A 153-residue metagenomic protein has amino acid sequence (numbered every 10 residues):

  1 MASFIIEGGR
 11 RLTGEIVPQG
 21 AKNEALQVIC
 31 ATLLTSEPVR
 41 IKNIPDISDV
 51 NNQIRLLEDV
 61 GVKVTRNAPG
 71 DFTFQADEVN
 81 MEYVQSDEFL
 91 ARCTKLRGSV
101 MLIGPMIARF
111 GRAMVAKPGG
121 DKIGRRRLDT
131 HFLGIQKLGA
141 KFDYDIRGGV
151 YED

Functional and structural regions predicted by a protein language model:
M1-D153: Structural preference for solvent-exposed beta-strand-turn elements and adjacent flexible terminal/loop segments within
